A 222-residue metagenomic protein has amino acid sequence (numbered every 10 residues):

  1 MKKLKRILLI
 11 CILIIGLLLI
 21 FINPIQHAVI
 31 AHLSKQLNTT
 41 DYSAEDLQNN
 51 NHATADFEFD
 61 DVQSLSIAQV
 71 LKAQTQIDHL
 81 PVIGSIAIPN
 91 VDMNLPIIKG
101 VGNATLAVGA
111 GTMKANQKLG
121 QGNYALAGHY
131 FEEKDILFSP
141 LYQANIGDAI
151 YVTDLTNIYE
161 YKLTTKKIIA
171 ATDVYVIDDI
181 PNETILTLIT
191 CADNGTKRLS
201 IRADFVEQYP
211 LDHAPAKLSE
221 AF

Functional and structural regions predicted by a protein language model:
K2, R6-F222: Solvent-exposed, non-transmembrane regions of membrane-associated and secreted proteins
